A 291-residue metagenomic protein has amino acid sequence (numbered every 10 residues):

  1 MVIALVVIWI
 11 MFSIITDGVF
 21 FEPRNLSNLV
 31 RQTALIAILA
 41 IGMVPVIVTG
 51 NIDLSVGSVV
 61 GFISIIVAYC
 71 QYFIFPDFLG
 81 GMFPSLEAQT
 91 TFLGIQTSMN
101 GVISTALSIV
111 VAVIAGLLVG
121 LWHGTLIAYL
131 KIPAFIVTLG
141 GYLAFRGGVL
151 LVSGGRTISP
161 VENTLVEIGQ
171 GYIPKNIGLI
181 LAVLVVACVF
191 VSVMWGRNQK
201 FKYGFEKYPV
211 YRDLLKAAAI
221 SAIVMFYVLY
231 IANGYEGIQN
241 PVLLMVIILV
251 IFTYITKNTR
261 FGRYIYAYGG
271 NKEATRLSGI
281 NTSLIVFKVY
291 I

Functional and structural regions predicted by a protein language model:
M1-I38, I74-L107, E206: Membrane-interfacial amphipathic/re-entrant helices at transmembrane-helix boundaries
A4, I8, A34-M43, I63-V67 (+6 more regions): Alpha-helical transmembrane segments in multi-pass membrane proteins
W9-I14, E22-L79, W122-F135, A274: Single transmembrane alpha-helix segments in multi-pass membrane proteins
T49, A106, I114, L118-G171: Helix-loop-helix hairpins in multi-pass membrane proteins, especially solute transporters
M82-M99, Y142-T256: Transmembrane helix-bundle core of multi-pass membrane transporters and related energy-transducing complexes
V246-G269, V286: Membrane-cytosol interface at the C-terminal ends of specific transmembrane alpha-helices in multi-pass membrane
S283-I291: Transmembrane alpha-helices
